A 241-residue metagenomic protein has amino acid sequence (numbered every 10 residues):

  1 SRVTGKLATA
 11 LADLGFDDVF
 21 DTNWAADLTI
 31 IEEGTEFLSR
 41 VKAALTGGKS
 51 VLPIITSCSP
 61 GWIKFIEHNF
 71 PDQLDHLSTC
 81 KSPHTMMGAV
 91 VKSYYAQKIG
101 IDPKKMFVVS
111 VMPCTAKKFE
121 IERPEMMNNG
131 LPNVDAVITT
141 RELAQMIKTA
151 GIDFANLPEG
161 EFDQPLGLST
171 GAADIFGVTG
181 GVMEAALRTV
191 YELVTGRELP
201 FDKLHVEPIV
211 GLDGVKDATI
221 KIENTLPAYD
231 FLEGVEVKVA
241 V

Functional and structural regions predicted by a protein language model:
S1-V241: Iron-sulfur-associated redox domains of electron-transfer enzymes in respiratory and anaerobic energy metabolism
